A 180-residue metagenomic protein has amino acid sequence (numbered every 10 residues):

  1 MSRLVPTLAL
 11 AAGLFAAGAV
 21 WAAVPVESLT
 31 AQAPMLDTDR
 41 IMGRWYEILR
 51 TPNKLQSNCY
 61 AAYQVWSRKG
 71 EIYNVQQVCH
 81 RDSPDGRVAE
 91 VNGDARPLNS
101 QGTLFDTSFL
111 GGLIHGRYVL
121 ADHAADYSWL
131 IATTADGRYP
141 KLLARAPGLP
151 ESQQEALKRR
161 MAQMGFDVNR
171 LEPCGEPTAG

Functional and structural regions predicted by a protein language model:
M1-L8: Bacterial N-terminal signal peptides that target proteins for export
L4, F15-G180: A beta-rich soluble binding module of mature secreted/lumenal proteins
A9-L10, V20: Cleavable N-terminal signal peptides
